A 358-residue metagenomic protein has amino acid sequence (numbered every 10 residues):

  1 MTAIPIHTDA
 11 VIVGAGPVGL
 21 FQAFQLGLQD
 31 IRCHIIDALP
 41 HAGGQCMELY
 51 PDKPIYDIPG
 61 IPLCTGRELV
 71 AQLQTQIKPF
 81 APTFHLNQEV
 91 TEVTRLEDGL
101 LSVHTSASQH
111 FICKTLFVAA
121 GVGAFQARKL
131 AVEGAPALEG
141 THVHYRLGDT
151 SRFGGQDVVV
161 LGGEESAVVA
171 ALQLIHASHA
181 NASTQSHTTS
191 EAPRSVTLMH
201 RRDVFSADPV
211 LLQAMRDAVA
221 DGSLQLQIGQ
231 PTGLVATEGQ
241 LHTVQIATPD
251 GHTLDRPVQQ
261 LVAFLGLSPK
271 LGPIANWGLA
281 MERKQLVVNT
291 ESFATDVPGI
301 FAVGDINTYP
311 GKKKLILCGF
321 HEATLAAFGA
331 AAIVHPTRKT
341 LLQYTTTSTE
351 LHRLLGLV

Functional and structural regions predicted by a protein language model:
M1-V13, L28, H41, F84-Q156 (+5 more regions): FAD-binding core/adjacent interface of flavoenzyme oxidoreductases
T2-H7, I12-P40, H142-P209, H252-L254 (+2 more regions): Rossmann-like dinucleotide/flavin-binding elements
I6, I77-T105, F111-C113, I175 (+3 more regions): A Rossmann-like FAD-binding core segment of flavoenzymes
L39-C64, D208-A214: Conserved N-terminal glycine-rich FAD pyrophosphate-binding loop of Rossmann-like flavoproteins
I55, V70, I77, G140 (+5 more regions): A general structural signal for well-ordered alpha-helical segments in protein cores
Y56-L63, V132-G134, L315-L317: Short glycine-enriched, charge-decorated loop/helix-capping segments at active-site entrances that position
I58-T83: Conserved FAD-binding subdomain of flavin-dependent enzymes
A331-V358: Active-site-proximal substrate-binding core of FAD-dependent oxidoreductases
